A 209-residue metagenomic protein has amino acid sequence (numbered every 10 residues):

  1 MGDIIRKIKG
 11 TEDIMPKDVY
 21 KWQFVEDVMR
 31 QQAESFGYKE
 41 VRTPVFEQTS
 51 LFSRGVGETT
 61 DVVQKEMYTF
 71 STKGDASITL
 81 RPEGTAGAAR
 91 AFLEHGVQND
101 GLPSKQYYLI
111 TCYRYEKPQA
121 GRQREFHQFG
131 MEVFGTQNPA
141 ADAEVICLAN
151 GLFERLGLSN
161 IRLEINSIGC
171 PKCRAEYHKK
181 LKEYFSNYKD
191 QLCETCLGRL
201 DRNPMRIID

Functional and structural regions predicted by a protein language model:
M1-D209: TRNA-recognition modules of translation machinery and tRNA-sensing kinases, especially anticodon-binding
